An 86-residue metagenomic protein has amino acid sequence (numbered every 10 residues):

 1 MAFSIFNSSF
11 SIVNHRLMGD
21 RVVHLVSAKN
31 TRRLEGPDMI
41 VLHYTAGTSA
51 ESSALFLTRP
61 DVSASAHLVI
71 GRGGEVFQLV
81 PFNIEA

Functional and structural regions predicted by a protein language model:
M1-N14: Short, basic, low-complexity termini and linkers enriched in Ser/Thr/Gly/Pro that act as targeting/leader peptides
V13-R33, M39-A86: Active-site-adjacent loop/helix surface patches within enzyme catalytic domains that shape the substrate-binding cleft
